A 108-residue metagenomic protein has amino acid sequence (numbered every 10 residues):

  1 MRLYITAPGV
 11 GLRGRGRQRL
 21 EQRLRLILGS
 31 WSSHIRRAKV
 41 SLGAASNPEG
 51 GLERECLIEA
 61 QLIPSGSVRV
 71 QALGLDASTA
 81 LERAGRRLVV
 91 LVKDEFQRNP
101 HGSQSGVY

Functional and structural regions predicted by a protein language model:
M1-Y108: N-terminal, polar/charged subdomain of small-to-medium soluble alpha/beta proteins
